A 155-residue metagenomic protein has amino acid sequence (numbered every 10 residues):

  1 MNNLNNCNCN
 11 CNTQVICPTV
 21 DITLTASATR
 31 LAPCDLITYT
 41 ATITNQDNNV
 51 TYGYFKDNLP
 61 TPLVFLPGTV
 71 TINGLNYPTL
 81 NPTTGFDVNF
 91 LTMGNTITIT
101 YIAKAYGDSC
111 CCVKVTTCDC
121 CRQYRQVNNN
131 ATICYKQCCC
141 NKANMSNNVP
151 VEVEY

Functional and structural regions predicted by a protein language model:
M1-Y155: Exported/extracytosolic protein signature
